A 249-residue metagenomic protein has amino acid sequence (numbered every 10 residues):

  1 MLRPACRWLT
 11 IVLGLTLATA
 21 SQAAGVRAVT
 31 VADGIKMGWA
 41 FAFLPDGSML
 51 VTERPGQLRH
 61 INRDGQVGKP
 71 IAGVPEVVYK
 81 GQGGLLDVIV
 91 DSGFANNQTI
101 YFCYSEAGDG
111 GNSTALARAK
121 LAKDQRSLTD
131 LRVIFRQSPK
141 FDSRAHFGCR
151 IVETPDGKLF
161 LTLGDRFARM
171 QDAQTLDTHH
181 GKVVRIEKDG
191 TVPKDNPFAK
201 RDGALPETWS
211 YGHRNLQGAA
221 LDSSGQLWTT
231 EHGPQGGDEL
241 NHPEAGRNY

Functional and structural regions predicted by a protein language model:
M1-C6: N-terminal secretory signal peptides that target proteins for export/translocation
W8-T19: Bacterial N-terminal signal peptides
L9-I11, V29, E76, P139 (+4 more regions): Generic detector of short alpha-helix boundary/capping microenvironments and adjacent low-complexity segments
Q22-M170, G218-A220, G225-G233: Acidic, Gly/Ser/Thr-rich repeat motifs that build Ca2+-stabilized beta-propeller blades
G83-L85, G93-A95, A115, K158-F160 (+1 more regions): Beta-propeller domain segments
